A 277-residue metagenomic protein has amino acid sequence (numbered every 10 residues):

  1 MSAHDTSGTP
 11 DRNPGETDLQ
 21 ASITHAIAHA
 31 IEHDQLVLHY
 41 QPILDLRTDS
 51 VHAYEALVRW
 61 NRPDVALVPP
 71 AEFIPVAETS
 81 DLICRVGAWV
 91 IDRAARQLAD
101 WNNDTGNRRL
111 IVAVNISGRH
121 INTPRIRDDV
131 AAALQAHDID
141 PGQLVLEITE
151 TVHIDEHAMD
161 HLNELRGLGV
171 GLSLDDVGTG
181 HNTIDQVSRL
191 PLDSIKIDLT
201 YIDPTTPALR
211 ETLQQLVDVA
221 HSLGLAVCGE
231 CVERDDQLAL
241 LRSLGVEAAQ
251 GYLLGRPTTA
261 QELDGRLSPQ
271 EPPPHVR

Functional and structural regions predicted by a protein language model:
M1-L19, L46, S50, P63 (+3 more regions): EAL-family c-di-GMP phosphodiesterase catalytic domain
D11-Q41: Short, basic/aromatic recognition patches
G15, L19-S22, E32, E78 (+3 more regions): Signal-transducing alpha-helical linker
I23, A56, V76-A77, V90-L98 (+5 more regions): Structural preference for long, well-ordered alpha-helical segments in enzyme cores
V37-P75, A94, D193-I195: A short, well-structured catalytic beta-strand-centered motif of the EAL phosphodiesterase domain for c-di-GMP
T48-E55, L82-H157, C231: Catalytic core of bacterial c-di-GMP phosphodiesterases, primarily the EAL and HD-GYP domains, capturing alpha-helical
L98-N102, L134-Q135, M159-G169, Q214-H221 (+1 more regions): Surface-exposed amphipathic alpha-helices with a cationic face
